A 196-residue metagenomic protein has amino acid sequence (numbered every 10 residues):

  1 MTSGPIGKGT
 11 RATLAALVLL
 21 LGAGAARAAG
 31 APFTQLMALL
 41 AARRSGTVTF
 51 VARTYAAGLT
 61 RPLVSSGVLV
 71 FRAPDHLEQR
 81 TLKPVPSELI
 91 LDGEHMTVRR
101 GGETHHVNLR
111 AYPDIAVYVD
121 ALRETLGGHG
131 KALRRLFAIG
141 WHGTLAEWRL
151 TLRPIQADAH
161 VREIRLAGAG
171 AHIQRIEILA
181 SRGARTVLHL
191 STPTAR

Functional and structural regions predicted by a protein language model:
T2-L14: Bacterial N-terminal signal peptides that target proteins for export
A15-G22: Bacterial N-terminal signal peptides
R27-P62: N-terminal leader/targeting segments and the immediate start of mature chains
F50-A52, E78-L82, V98, R149-I155 (+1 more regions): Short beta-strand segments that buttress and anchor functional surface loops
V68, P86-E88, A138-G140, E163-R165: Short, surface-exposed charged micro-motifs
V68-D120, A184-V187: An acidic-aromatic
G102-R149, R153: Flexible, surface-exposed loop/linker segments and immediately adjacent secondary-structure boundaries
G130-L136, G143-R196: Gly/Pro-enriched, hydrophobic low-complexity segments that function as extracytoplasmic propeptides/linkers
